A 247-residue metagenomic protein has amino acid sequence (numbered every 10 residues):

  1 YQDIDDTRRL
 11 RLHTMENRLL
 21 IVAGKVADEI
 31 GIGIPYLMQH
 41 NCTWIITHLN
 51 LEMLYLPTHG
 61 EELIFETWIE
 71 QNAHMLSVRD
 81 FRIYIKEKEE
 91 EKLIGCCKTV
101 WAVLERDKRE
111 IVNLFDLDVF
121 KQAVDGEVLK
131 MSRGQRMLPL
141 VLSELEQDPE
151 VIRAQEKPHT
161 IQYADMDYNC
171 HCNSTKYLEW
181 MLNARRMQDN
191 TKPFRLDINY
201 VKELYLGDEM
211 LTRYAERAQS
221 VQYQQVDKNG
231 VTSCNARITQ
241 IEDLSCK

Functional and structural regions predicted by a protein language model:
Y1-I46, C96, A102-F194: Hot-dog-fold acyl-thioester-processing enzymes
I46, I69-E70, P193, Y214: A structural signal for short, hydrophobic beta-strand segments that form beta-sheets in beta-rich/all-beta domains
N50-E144, Y200-E209, E216-K247: HotDog/MaoC-like acyl-thioester-processing domains
N169, R195, V201-E203, L211: Extended serine/threonine-enriched, polar tracts that run as long, contiguous segments within proteins
